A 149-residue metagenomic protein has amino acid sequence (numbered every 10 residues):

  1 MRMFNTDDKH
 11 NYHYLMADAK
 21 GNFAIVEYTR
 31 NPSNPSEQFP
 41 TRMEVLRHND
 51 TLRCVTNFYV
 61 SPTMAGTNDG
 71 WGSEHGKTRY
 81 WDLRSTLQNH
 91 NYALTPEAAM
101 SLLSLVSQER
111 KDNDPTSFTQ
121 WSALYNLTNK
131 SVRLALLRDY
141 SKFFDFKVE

Functional and structural regions predicted by a protein language model:
M1-M3, D7-E149: C-terminal, well-structured catalytic/ligand-binding subdomain of enzymes
